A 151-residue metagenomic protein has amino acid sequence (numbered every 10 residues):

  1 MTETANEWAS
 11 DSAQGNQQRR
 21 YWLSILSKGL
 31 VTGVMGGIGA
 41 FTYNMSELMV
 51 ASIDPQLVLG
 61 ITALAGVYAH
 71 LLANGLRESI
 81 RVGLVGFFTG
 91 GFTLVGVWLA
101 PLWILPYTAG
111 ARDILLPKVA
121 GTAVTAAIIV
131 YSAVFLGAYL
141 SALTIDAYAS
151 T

Functional and structural regions predicted by a protein language model:
T2-I53: N-terminal signal-anchor transmembrane alpha-helix
A13, Q17-I25, V50, L71-S79 (+4 more regions): Membrane-helix interfacial "entry" motifs
L26-L30, G60, I80-L84, I128 (+1 more regions): Hydrophobic alpha-helical transmembrane segments
M35-A40, T89-L94, V130, V134-A142: Alpha-helical transmembrane segments of multipass membrane proteins
L59-G83: Canonical alpha-helical transmembrane segments
R77, R81-W98: Hydrophobic alpha-helical membrane-insertion segments
V95-A109: Membrane-helix interface motif
G110-T151: Alpha-helical membrane-associated segments of multi-pass integral membrane proteins
